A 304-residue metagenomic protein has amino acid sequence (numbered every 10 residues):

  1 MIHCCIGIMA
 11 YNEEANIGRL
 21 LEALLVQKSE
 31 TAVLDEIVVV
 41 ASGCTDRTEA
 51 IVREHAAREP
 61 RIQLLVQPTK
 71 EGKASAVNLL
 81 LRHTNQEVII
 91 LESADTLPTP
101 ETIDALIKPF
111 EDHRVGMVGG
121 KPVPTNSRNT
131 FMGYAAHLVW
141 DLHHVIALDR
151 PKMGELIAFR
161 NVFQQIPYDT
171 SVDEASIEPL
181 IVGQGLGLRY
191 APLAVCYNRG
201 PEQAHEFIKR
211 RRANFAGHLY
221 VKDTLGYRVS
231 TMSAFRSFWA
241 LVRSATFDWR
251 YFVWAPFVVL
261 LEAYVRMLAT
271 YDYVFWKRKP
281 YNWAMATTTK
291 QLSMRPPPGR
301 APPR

Functional and structural regions predicted by a protein language model:
H3-C5, E36, S176: Cell-envelope/extracellular polymer assembly enzymes that use nucleotide-activated donors
E22-L34: Short, acidic, metal-binding catalytic loop of nucleotide-sugar glycosyltransferases
A23, A41-A50, T69: A conserved acidic beta->alpha catalytic loop
R47, A94-K108: Acidic donor-binding/catalytic loop of UDP-sugar-dependent glycosyltransferases, especially processive GT2
Q67-T84, S176: Glycine-rich, basic loop-to-helix element that forms the pyrophosphate-binding segment of sugar-nucleotide handling
S75-A76, I103-Q164, R212-F215: Long helical/loop segments within the catalytic core of UDP-sugar-dependent glycosyltransferases, especially the large
I89: Short aromatic/hydrophobic "clamp" motif used to bind/position activated sugar donors
A216-R304: Terminal low-complexity segments of carbohydrate-biosynthetic enzymes
